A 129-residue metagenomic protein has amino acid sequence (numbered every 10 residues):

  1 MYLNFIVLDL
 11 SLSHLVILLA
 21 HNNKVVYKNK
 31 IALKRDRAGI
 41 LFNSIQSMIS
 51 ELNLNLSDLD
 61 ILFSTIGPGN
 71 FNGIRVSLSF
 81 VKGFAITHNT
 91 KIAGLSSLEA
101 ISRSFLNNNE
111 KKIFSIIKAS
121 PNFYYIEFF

Functional and structural regions predicted by a protein language model:
Y2-S64: N-terminal beta-alpha supersecondary unit
S13, G67-P68, A119-N122: Short glycine-rich anion-binding loops that position phosphate/pyrophosphate groups of nucleotides and phosphorylated
V16, K28, G73, R103 (+1 more regions): Generic domain-boundary/flexible-linker signal
L18-L19, V76, L106, F128: Short amphipathic alpha-helical segments
K24, L33, K91-F129: Surface "functional belts" at beta-alpha junctions
I40-N43, S79, A100: Short amphipathic alpha-helical face segments that pack within enzyme cores and frequently flank/anchor catalytic
M48-L52, V81, T87, F105: Stable alpha-helical structural segments in soluble proteins, enriched in small hydrophobic residues
I61-S97: DPxDG-like acidic metal-binding loop motif
